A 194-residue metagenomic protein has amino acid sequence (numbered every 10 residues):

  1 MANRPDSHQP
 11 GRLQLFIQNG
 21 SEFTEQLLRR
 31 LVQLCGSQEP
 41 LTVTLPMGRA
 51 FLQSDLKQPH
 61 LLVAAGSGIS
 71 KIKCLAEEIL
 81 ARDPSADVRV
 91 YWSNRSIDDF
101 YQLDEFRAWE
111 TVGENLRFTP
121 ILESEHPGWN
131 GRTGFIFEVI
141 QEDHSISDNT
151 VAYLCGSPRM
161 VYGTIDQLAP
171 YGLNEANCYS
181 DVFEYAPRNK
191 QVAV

Functional and structural regions predicted by a protein language model:
M1-E39, N94-S96, E123-E125: Ferredoxin-reductase
L41-V43: Hydrophobic beta-strand signal
L45-K57: A short, basic/flexible loop-to-alpha-helix module at the beginning of a structural domain
P59-V63, Y153: Conserved beta-strand elements of the Class I
I69-A81: Histidine-anchored nucleotide/phosphate-binding helix
A81-V88: Conserved S-adenosyl-L-methionine
R89-V194: Reductase modules of NAD(P)H-dependent flavoproteins
